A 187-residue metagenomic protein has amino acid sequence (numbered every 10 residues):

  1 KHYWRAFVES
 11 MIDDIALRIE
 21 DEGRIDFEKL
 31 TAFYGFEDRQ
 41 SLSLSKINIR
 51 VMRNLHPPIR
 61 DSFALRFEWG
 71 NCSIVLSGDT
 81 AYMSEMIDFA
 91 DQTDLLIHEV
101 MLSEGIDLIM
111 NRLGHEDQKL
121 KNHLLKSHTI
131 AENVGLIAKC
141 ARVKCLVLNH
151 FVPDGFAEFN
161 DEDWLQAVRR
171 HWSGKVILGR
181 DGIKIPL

Functional and structural regions predicted by a protein language model:
K1-A81, M86, N160-P186: Binuclear metal-dependent hydrolase catalytic cores
A64, S73-V75, A81-R180: Cap/insert and terminal regions of metallo-dependent hydrolase folds
